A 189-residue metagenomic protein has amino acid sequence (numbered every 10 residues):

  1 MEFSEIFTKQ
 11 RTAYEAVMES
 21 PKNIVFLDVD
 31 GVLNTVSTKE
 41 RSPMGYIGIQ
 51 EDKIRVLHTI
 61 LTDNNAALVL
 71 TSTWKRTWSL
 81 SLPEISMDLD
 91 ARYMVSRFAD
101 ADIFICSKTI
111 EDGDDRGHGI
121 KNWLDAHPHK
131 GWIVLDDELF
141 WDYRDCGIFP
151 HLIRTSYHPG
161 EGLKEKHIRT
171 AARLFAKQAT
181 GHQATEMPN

Functional and structural regions predicted by a protein language model:
M1-L27, Q183, M187: Non-catalytic pre-domain segments flanking phosphatase-related domains
F7-T8, E51-D52, V134-E138: Short amphipathic alpha-helical surface micro-motifs
K9-T12, E51-I54, I120: A Trp-anchored, charged/polar loop motif used as the substrate-binding/catalytic surface of acyl/ester-handling
Q10-A16, T59, N122-W123, D142-Y143: Short, flexible, glycine/charge-rich loop motifs used to bind or transfer phosphoryl groups or to couple energy/partner
M18-G113: Alpha-helical substrate-recognition element adjacent to the catalytic core
D88-N189: C-terminal cap/substrate-recognition subdomain and adjoining C-terminal extension of metal-dependent phosphatase-like
